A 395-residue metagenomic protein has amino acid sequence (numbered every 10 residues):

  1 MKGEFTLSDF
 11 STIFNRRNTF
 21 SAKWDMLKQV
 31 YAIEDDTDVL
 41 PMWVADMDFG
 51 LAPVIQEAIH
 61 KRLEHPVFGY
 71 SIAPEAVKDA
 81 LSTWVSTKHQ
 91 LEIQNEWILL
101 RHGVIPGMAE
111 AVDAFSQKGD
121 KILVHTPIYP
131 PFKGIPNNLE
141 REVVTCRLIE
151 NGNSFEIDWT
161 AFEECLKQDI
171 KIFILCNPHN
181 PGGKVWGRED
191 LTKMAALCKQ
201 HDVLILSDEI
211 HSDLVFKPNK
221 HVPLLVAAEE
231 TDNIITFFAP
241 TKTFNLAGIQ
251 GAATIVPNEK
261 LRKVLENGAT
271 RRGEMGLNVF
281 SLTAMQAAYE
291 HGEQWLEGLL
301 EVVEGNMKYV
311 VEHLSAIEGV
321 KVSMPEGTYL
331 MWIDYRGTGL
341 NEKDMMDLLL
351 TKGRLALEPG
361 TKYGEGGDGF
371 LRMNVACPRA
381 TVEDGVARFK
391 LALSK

Functional and structural regions predicted by a protein language model:
K2-A22: N-terminal glycine-/charge-rich "phosphate-binding" loop or analogous flexible N-terminal tail
K2-D9, E34-L40, A45-H60, I93-Q94 (+1 more regions): PLP-dependent class I/II
S21-T37: An N-terminal-biased, well-structured beta-alpha scaffold segment characteristic of Rossmann-like dinucleotide-binding
R62, G69-H102: Conserved N-terminal alpha-helix of the aminotransferase class I/II PLP-enzyme fold
